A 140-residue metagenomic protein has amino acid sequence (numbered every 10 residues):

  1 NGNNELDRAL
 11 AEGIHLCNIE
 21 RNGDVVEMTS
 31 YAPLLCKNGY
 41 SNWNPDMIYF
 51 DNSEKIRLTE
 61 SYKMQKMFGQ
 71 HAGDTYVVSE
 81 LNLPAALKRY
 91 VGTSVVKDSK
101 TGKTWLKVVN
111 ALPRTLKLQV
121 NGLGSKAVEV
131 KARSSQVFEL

Functional and structural regions predicted by a protein language model:
N1-T93: Aromatic/acidic polysaccharide-binding cleft in carbohydrate-active enzymes
S30-P33, N52, E80-L81, V108-L112 (+2 more regions): Active-site proximal loops enriched in glycine and acidic residues that flank catalytic Cys/His/Asp and coordinate
P33-C36, K55, K100-T101, N110-R114 (+1 more regions): Short, glycine-/Ser/Thr-/acidic-enriched flexible segments
G39, T75, L116-L118, V128 (+1 more regions): Short acidic, gly/pro-rich beta-turn/loop elements at beta-sheet edges and active-site/ligand-binding grooves
I48, S53, L106, L118-V120 (+1 more regions): Hydrophobic beta-strand residues in large extracellular and virion-surface proteins
K88-G122: Carbohydrate-binding surface patches
L123-L140: Intrinsically disordered, low-complexity Pro/Gly/Ser/Thr-rich segments with frequent PxxP/GP/PP motifs and embedded
